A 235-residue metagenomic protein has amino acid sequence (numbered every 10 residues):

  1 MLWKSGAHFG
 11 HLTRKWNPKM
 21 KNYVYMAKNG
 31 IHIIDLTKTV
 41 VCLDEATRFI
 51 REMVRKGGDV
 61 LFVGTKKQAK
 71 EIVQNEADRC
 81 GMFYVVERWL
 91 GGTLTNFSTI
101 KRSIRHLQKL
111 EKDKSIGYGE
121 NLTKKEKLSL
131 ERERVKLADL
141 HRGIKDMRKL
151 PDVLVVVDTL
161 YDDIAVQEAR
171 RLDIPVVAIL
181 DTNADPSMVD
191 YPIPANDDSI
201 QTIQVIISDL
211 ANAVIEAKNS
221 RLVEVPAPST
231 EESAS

Functional and structural regions predicted by a protein language model:
M1-D59, T65-K66, K70-D113, K124-K127 (+2 more regions): N-terminal cationic and glycine-rich segments that engage phosphates or anionic surfaces
G6, F62, L154, I206: Residue-level signature of catalytic and energy-coupling elements of molecular machines, predominantly ATP/GTP-dependent
V41, L128, Q201-V205: A generic "alpha-helical surface" signal
L61-G64, V177-I179: Short beta-strand segments at enzyme active-site cores
V63-K66, V156-D158: Short His-Asn-centered micro-motif
Q68-A69, Y161, D198: Glycine-/small-residue-rich active-site loops that bind phosphorylated ligands and cofactors
C80-V189: Long, charge-patterned amphipathic alpha-helical coiled-coil/hairpin "stalk" segments used as oligomerization
I164-R221: Short glycine/threonine-rich loop/turn motifs
